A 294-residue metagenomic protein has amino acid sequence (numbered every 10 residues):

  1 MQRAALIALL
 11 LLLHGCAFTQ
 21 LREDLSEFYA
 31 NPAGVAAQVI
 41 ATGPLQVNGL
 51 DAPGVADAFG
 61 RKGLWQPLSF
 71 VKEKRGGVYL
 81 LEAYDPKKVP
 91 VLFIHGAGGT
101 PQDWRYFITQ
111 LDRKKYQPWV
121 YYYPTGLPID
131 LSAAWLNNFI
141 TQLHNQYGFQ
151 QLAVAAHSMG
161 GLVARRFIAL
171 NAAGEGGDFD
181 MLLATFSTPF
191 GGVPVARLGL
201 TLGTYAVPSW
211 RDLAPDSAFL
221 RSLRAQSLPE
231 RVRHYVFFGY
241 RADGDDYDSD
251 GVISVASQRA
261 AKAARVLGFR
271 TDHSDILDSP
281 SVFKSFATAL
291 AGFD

Functional and structural regions predicted by a protein language model:
Q2-A8: Sec-dependent signal peptide recognition, specifically the positively charged N-region followed immediately by
L10-L11, Q258: Short, linear, compositionally biased motifs with a strong N-terminal bias
L13-G15: C-terminal motif of bacterial Sec signal peptides marking the signal peptidase cleavage site
A17-E23, A58-D294: Lipid deacylating catalytic domains
T19-P67: Helix-enriched interaction subdomains in cytosolic or periplasmic regions, typified by TIR/SEFIR signaling/NADase cores
